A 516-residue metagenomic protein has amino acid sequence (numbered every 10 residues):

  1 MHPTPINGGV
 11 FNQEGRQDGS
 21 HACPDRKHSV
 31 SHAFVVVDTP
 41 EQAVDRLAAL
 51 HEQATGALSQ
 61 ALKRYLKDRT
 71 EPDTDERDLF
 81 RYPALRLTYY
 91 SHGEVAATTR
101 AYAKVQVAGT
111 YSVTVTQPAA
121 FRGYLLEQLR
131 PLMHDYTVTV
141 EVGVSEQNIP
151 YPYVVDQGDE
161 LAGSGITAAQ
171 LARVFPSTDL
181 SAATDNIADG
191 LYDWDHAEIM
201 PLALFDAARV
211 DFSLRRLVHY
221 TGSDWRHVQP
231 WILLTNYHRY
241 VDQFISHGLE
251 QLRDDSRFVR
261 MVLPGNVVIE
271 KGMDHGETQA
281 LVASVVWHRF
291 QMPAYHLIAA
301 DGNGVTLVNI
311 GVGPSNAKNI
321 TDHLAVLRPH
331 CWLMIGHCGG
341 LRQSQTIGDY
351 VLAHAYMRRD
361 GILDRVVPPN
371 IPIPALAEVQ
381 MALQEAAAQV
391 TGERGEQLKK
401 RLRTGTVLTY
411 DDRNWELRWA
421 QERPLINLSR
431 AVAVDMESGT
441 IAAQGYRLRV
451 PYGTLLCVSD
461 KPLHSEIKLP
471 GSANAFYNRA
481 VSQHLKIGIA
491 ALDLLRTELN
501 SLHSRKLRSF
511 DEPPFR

Functional and structural regions predicted by a protein language model:
H2-C331, G339-R516: Accessory terminal and edge-of-domain segments that mediate assembly/interaction and cofactor placement around
